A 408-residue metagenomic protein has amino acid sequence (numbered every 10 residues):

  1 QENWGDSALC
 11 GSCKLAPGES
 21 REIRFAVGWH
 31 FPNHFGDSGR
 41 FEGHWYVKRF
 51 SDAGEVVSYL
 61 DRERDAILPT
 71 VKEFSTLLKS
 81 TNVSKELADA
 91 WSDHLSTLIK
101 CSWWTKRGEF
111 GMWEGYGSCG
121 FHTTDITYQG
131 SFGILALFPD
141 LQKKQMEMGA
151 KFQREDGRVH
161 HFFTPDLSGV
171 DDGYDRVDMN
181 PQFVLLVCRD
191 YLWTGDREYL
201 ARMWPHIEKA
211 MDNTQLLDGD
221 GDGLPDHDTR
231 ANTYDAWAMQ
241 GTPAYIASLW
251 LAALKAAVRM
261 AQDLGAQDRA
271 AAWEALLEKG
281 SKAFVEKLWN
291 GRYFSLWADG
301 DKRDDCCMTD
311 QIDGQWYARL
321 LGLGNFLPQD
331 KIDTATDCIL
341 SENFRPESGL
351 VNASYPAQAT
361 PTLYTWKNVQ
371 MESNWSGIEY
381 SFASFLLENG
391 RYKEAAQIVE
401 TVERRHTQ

Functional and structural regions predicted by a protein language model:
Q1-H122, R197-Y199, A261: Acidic/polar, glycine-enriched structural segments that form the non-catalytic walls/loops of the carbohydrate-binding
E2-Y59, R189, L200, K209-N213 (+2 more regions): Structured mid-domain segments that build the active-site/substrate or prosthetic-cofactor binding neighborhood
Y46-I67, C119-L224, G241-A261, E274 (+5 more regions): Aromatic-rich carbohydrate-recognition surfaces in CAZymes
N82-S118, E147-Y174, L216-G241, S281-S376 (+1 more regions): Extended glycan-interaction surfaces of carbohydrate-active proteins
L137-Q142, L323-P328, G390-E394: Short helix-capping/linker segments at secondary-structure and domain boundaries
G195, G265, N389-R391: Short helix-adjacent coil turns
Q240-G291, F326-L327: Active-site neighborhood of glycoside hydrolase catalytic domains
A383-R404: Catalytic-core region of carbohydrate-active enzymes that cleave or remodel glycosidic bonds
